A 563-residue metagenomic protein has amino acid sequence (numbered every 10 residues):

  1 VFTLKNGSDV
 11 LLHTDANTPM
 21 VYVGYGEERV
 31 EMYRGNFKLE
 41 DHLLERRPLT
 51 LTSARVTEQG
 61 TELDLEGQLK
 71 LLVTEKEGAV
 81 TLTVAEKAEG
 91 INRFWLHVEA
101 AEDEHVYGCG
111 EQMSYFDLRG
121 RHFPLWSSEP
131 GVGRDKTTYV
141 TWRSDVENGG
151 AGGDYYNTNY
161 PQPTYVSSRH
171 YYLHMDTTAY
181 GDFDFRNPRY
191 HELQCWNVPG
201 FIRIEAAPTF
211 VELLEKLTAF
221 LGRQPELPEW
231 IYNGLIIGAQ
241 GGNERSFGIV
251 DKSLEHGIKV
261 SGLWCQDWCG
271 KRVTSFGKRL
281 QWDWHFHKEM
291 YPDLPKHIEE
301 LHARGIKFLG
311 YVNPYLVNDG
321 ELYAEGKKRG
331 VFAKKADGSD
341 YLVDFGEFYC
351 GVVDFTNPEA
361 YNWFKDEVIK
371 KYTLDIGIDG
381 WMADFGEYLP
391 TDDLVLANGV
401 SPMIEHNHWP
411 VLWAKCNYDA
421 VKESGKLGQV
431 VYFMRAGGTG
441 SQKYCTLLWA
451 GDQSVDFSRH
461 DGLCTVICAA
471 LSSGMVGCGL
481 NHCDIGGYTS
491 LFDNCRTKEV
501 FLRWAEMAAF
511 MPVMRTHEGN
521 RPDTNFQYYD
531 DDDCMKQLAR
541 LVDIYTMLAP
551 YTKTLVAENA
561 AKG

Functional and structural regions predicted by a protein language model:
V1, T14-P19, M32, T57-Q59: A short, compositionally biased
F2-N6, V10, V73-A79, K87-R93 (+1 more regions): Catalytic-domain carbohydrate-binding cleft regions of carbohydrate-active enzymes
S8-V10, N17-P19, G26-R29, N36-F37 (+1 more regions): Residue-level signal for glycine
A16, N36-F37, L43, P48 (+6 more regions): Generic low-complexity, intrinsically disordered sequence content enriched in small uncharged/hydrophobic residues
V30-V56, K136-G149, A303: Short, basic/low-complexity N-terminal boundary segments at the transition from targeting/disordered tails
F37-K87: Extended, loop-rich substrate-binding clefts of extracytoplasmic carbohydrate-active enzymes
